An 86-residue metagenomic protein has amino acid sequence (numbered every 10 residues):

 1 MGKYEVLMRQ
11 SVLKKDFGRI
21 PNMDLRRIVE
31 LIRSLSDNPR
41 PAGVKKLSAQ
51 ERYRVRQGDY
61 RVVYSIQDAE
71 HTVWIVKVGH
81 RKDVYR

Functional and structural regions predicted by a protein language model:
M1-R27, L31: Arg/Lys-rich, positively charged N-terminal/basic patches that mediate binding to nucleic acids
R19, S34-L35, V78: Conserved catalytic core of Hanks-type protein kinase domains
S36-R40: Short proline/glycine- and basic residue-enriched helix-capping loop/turn segments at helix->loop/beta transitions
A42-R86: Basic/aromatic recognition patch in beta-strand/loop cores that engages polyanionic ligands
